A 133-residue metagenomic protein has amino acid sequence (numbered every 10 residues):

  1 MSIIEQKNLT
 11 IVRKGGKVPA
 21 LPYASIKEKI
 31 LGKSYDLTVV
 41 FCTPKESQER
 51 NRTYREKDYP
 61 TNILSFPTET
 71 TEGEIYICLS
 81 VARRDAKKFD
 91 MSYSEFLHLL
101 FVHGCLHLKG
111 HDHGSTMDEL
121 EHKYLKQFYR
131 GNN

Functional and structural regions predicted by a protein language model:
M1-L97, C105-N133: An acidic/histidine-cluster motif and surrounding catalytic segment that typifies divalent-metal-assisted enzyme active
